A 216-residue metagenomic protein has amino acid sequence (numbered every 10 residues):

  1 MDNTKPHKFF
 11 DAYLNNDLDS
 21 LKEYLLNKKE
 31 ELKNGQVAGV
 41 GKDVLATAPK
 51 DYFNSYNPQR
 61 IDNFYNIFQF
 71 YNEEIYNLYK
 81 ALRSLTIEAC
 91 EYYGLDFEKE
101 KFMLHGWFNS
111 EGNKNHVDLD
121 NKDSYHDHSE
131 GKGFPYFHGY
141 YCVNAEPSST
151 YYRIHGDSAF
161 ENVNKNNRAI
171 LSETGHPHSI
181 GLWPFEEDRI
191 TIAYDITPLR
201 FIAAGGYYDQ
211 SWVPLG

Functional and structural regions predicted by a protein language model:
M1-K5, S211-G216: Fe(II)/2-oxoglutarate
M1-L95: Non-heme Fe(II)/2-oxoglutarate
N15, F70-E74, E146-P147, R200 (+1 more regions): A generic structural signal for solvent-exposed, polar alpha-helical segments
G94-L182, E187-Q210: Catalytic core of non-heme Fe(II) oxygenases with the double-stranded beta-helix
